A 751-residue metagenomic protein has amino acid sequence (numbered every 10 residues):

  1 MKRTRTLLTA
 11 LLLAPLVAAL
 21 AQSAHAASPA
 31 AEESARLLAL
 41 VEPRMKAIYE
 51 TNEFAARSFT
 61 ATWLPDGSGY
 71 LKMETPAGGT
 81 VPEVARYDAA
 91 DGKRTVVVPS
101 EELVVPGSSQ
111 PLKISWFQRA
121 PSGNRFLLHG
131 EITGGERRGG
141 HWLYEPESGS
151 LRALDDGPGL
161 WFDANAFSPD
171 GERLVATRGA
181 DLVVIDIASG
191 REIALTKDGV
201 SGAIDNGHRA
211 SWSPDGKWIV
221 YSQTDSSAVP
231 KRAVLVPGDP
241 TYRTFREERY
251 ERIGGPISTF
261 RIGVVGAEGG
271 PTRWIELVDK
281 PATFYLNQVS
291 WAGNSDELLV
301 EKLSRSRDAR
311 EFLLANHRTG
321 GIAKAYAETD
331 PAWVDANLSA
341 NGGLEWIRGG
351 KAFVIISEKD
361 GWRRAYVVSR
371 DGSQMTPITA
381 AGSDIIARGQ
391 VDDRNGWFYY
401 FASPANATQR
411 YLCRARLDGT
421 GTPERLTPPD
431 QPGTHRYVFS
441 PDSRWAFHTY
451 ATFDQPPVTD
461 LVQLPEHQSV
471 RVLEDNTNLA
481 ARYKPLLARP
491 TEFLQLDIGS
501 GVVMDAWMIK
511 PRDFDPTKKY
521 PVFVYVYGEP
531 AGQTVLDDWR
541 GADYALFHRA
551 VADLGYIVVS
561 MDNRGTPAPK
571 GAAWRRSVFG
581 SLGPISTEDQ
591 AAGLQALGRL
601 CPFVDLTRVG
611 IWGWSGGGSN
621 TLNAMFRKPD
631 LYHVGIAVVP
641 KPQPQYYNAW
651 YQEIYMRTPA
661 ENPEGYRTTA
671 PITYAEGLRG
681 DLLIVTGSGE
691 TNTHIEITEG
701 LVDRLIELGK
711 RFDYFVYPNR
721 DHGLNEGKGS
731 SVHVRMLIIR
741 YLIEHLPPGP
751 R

Functional and structural regions predicted by a protein language model:
T9-A19: Bacterial N-terminal signal peptides
R57-T62, S68-V84, R94-V97, S115-W116 (+17 more regions): Non-catalytic accessory segments flanking enzyme active sites
S68, S122-N124, D170-E172, D215-K217 (+4 more regions): Short coil/turn segments that connect the beta-strands within blades of beta-propeller domains
G78-T80, T133-G139, A176-R178, G254-S258 (+4 more regions): Short, solvent-exposed loop/turn segments at conserved positions within beta-propeller repeat blades
A89-G92, E145-G149, D186-G190, G266-G270 (+4 more regions): Short loop/turn segments that connect beta-strands within beta-propeller blades
G92-R94, S100, E131-G139, E192-S211 (+4 more regions): Predominantly five- to eight-bladed beta-propeller fold
G134-R209, A228: Asp-box/WD-like beta-propeller blade repeats and closely related beta-sheet repeat scaffolds
N287-Q288, S295, E301, T427-P428 (+1 more regions): Serine-hydrolase catalytic core recognition
